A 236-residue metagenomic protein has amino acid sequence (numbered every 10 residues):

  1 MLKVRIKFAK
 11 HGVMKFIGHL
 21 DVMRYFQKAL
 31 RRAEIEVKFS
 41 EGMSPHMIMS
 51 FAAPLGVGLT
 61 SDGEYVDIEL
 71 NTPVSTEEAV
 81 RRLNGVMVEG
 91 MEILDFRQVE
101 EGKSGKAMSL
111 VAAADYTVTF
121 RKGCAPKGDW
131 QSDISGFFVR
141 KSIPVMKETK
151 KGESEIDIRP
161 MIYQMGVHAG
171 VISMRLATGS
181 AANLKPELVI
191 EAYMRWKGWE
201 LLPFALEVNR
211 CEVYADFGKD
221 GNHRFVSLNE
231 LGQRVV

Functional and structural regions predicted by a protein language model:
L2, K7-A9, V13, I17 (+1 more regions): Extended, well-folded interaction surfaces typified by the phenylalanyl-tRNA synthetase beta subunit core
V13, M23, R32, E36-E41: Short Lys/Arg-rich amphipathic alpha-helical segments
F39-L70: Short, charge-patterned binding micro-sites
D62-T117: Ordered, amphipathic secondary-structure segments that act as subunit-interaction surfaces in large macromolecular
N71-T76, G123-A125, G179: Helix N-cap motif at beta-to-alpha junctions
E78-M87, D129-F138, V189: Short amphipathic alpha-helices in soluble, non-transmembrane regions that often serve as interface/regulatory elements
G136-V236: Core RNA-modification/binding signature centered on pseudouridine synthases
